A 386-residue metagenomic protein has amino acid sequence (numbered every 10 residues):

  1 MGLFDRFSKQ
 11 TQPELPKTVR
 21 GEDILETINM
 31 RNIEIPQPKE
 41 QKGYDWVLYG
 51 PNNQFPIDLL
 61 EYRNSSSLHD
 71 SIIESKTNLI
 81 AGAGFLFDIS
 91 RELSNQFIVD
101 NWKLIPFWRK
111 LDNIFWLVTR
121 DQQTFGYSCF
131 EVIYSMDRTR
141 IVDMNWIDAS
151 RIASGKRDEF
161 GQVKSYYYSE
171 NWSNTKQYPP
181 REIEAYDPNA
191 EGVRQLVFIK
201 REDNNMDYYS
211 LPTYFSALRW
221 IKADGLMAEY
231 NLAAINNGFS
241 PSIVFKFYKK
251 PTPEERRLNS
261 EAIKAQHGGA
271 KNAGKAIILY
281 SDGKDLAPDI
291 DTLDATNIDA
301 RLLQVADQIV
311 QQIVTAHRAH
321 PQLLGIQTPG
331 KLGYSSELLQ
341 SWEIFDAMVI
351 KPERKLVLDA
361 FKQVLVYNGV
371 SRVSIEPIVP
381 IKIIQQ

Functional and structural regions predicted by a protein language model:
M1-K9, K355-L356, A360-Q386: C-terminal anchoring/interaction modules
M1-L79, G84, S90-S281: Structured, contiguous alpha/beta core segments that scaffold functional sites
G82, S94, V314, R318 (+2 more regions): Hydrophobic/aromatic-lined pockets within catalytic cores
R201-A360, S371-I378: A contiguous, surface-oriented mixed alpha/beta subdomain in the mid-to-C-terminal portion of proteins that forms
